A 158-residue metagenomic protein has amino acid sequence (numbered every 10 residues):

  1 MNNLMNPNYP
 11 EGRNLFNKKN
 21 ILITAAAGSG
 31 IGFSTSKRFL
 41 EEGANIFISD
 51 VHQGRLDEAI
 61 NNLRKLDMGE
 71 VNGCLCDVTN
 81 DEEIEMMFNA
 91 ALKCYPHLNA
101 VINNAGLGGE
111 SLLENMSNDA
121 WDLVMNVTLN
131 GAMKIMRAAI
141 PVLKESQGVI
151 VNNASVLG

Functional and structural regions predicted by a protein language model:
Y9-F47: Canonical Rossmann dinucleotide-binding motif of NAD(H)/NADP(H)-dependent dehydrogenases/reductases, specifically
E42-E58: Conserved glycine-rich Rossmann-like NAD(P)H-binding loop of the short-chain dehydrogenase/reductase
Q53-G54, L75-M87, N118: The beta1-alpha1 cofactor-binding region of Rossmann-like NAD(H)/NADP(H)-dependent oxidoreductases
N104-G109: Conserved NAD(P)H cofactor-binding loop of Rossmann-fold oxidoreductase domains
L112-L113, S117-D122: Substrate-binding pocket helix/loop in short-chain dehydrogenase/reductase
M136-R137: A short, exposed helix-loop element centered on a Lys and neighboring polar residues
S155: Residue(s) in the substrate-gating loop at a strand-loop-helix junction that position the organic substrate next
